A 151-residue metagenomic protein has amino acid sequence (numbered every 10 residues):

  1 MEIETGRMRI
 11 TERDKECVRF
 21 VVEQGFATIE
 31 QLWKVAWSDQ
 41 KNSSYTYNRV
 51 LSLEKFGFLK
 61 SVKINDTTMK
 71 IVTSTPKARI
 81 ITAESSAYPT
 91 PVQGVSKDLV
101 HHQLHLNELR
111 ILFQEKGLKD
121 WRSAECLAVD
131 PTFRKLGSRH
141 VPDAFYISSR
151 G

Functional and structural regions predicted by a protein language model:
M1-Q93: Nuclease-adjacent, charged terminal/linker segments that flank catalytic cores
C17, V21, V72, H105-L106 (+2 more regions): Long, contiguous hydrophobic alpha-helical segments, chiefly transmembrane helices and signal peptides
V62, H101, R110-G151: Active-site metal-binding core of divalent-cation-utilizing nuclease and nuclease-like domains
R79-S86, N107, I111-E115, K119: Short, charged N-terminal helix-start/capping segments
T90-L106: A short, highly charged nucleic-acid-interacting micro-segment common to nuclease and nuclease-linked defense proteins
